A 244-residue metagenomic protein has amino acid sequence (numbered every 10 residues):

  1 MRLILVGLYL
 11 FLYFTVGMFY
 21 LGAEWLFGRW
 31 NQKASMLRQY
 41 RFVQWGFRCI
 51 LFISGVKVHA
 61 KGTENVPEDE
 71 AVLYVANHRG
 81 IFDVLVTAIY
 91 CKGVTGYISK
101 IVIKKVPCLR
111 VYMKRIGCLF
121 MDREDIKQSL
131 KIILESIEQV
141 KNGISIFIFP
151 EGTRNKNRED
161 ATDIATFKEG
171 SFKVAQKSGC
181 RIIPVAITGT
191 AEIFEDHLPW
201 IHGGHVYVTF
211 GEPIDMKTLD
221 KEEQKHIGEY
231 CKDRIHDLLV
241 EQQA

Functional and structural regions predicted by a protein language model:
M1-R29, R38-R41, V58, E64-P67 (+1 more regions): Membrane-interfacial terminal anchoring regions of lipid-handling membrane enzymes
G17, L21-F42, I53-S54, E68-I126: Catalytic core of membrane glycerolipid acyltransferases/transacylases, capturing the structured, soluble-facing
F47, C118-D122, T153: Short, basic, glycine/proline-bearing loop/turn elements
R48-V58: Transmembrane alpha-helices and immediately adjacent membrane-cytoplasm interface residues in multi-pass integral
A60, Y74, Y97, I148 (+1 more regions): Generic preference for hydrophobic
E64, I126, T188: Residue-level "edge-of-site" marker
L130-A244: Non-catalytic C-terminal accessory region of glycerolipid acyltransferases and related lyso-lipid remodeling enzymes
